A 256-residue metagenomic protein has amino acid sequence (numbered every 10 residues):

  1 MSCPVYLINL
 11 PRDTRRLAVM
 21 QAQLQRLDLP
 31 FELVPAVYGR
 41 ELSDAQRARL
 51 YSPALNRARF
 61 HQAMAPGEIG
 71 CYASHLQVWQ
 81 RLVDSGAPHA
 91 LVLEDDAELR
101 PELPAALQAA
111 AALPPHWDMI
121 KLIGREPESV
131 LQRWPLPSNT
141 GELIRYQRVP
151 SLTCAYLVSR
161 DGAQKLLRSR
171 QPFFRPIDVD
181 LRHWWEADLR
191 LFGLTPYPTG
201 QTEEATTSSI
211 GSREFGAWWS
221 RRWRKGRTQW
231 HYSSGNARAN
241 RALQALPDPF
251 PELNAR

Functional and structural regions predicted by a protein language model:
M1-L93, A97-R256: An acidic/histidine-cluster motif and surrounding catalytic segment that typifies divalent-metal-assisted enzyme active
